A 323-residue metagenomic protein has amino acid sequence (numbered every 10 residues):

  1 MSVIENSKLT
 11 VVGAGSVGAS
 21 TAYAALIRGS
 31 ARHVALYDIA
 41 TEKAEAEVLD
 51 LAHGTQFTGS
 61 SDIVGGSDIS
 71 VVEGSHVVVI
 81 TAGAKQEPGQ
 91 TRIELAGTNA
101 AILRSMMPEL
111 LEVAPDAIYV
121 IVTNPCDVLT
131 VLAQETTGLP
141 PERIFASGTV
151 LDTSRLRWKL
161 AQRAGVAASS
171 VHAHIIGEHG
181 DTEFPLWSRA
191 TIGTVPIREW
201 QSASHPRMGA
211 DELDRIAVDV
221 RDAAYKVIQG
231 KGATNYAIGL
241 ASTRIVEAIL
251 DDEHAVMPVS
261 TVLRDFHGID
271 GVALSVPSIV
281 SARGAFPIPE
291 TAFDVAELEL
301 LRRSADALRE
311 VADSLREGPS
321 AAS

Functional and structural regions predicted by a protein language model:
L9-V11, L36: Hydrophobic Val/Ile/Leu positions in short beta-strands of Rossmann-like dinucleotide-binding domains
A14-G15: Glycine-rich Rossmann-fold phosphate-binding loop(s) that bind the pyrophosphate of adenine dinucleotide cofactors
G18-A19: N-terminal Rossmann-fold NAD(P) dinucleotide-binding loop
I27-H33, G138-P141: Conserved S-adenosyl-L-methionine
H33, Y37-S75, Q90, D313-R316: Conserved N-terminal Rossmann-fold NAD(P) cofactor-binding segment
Q56-I118: Rossmann-like NAD(P)-binding element
T91-W158: Rossmann-like NAD(P)(H) cofactor-binding subdomain of soluble oxidoreductases
T137-R143, T153-S323: C-terminal substrate-binding/catalytic lobe of Rossmann-fold NAD(P)-dependent dehydrogenases
